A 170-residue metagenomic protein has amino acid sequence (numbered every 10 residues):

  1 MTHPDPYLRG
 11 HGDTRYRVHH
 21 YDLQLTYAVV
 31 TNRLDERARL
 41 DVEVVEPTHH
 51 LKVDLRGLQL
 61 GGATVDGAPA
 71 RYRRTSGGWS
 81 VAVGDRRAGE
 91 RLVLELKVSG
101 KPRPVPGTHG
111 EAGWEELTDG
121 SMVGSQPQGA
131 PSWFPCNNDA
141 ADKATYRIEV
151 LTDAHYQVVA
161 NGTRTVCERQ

Functional and structural regions predicted by a protein language model:
M1-Q170: Acidic/His-enriched low-complexity segments
